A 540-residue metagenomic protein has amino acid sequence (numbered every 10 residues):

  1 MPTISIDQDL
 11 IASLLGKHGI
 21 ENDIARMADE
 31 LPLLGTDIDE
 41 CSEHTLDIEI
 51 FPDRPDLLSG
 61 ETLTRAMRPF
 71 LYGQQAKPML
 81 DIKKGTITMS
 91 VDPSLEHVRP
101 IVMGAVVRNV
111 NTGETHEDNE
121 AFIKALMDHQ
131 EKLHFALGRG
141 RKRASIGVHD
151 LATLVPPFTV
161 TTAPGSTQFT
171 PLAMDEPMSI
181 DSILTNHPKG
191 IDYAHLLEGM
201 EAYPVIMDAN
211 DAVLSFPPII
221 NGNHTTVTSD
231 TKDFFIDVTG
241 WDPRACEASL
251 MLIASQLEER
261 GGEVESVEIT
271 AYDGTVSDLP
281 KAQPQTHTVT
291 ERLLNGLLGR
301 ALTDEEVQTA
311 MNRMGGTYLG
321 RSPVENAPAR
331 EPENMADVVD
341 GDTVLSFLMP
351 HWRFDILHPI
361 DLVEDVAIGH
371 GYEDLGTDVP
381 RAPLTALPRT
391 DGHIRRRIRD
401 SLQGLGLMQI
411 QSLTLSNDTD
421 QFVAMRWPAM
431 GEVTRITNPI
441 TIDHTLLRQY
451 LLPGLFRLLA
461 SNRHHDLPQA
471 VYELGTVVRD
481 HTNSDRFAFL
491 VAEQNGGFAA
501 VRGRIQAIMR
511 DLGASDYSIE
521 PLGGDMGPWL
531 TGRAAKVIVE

Functional and structural regions predicted by a protein language model:
P2-S13, G19-D47, F51-G104, T115 (+3 more regions): Extended, well-folded interaction surfaces typified by the phenylalanyl-tRNA synthetase beta subunit core
F70-Q74, G104-D278, Q283-T286, T290 (+2 more regions): TRNA-recognition modules of translation machinery and tRNA-sensing kinases, especially anticodon-binding
